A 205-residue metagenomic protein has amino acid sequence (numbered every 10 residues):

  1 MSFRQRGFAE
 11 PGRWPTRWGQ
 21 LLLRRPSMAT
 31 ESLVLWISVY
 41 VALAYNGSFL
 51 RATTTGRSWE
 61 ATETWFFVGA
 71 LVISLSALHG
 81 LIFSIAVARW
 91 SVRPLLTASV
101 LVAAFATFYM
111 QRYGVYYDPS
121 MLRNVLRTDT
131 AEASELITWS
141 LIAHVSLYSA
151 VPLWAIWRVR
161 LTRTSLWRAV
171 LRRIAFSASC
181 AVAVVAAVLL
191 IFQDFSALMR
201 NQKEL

Functional and structural regions predicted by a protein language model:
S2-R127, S134, S177-C180: Extended, compositionally biased non-globular segments that define protein topology
L71-S84, A143-R158: Hydrophobic cores of alpha-helical transmembrane segments in multi-pass inner/ER membrane proteins, independent
T107, A155-I156, V188: Structural signal for membrane-spanning alpha-helices in multi-pass inner-membrane proteins, emphasizing helix cores
T128, E132, L166-A169: Low-complexity, intrinsically disordered, cysteine-poor segments enriched in small/polar and charged residues
E135-T138, L147: Internal alpha-helical transmembrane segments of multi-pass membrane proteins, especially GPCRs
V145-A181: Cytosolic-side transmembrane helix boundary signature
C180-V185, L189: A two-mode feature
L189-L205: Membrane-interface segments at or immediately adjacent to transmembrane helices that form the boundary between
